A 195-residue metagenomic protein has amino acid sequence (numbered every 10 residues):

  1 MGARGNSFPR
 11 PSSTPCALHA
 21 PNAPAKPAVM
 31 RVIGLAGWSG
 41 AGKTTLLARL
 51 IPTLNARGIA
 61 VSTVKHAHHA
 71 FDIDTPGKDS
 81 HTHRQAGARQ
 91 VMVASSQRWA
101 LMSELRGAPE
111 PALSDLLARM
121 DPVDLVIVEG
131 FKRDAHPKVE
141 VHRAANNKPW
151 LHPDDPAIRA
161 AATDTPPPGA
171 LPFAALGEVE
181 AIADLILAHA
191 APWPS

Functional and structural regions predicted by a protein language model:
A17-A23: Short hydrophobic alpha-helical segments enriched in small aliphatic residues
L35: Hydrophobic anchor at the beta1->P-loop junction of P-loop NTPases
S39: The conserved Walker
K43: Conserved lysine of the Walker
R49-P111: N-terminal phosphate/diphosphate-binding loop that engages ATP/GTP or pyrophosphate donors across diverse enzyme folds
A56, D124, A175-S195: C-terminal accessory "lid"/substrate-recognition subdomains
E104-R133: Phosphate-binding/switch loop-helix module in NTP-utilizing enzymes
V126-V128, K138-R143, A157-D164: Short, hydrophobic beta-strand segments that form beta-sheet elements in well-ordered domains
